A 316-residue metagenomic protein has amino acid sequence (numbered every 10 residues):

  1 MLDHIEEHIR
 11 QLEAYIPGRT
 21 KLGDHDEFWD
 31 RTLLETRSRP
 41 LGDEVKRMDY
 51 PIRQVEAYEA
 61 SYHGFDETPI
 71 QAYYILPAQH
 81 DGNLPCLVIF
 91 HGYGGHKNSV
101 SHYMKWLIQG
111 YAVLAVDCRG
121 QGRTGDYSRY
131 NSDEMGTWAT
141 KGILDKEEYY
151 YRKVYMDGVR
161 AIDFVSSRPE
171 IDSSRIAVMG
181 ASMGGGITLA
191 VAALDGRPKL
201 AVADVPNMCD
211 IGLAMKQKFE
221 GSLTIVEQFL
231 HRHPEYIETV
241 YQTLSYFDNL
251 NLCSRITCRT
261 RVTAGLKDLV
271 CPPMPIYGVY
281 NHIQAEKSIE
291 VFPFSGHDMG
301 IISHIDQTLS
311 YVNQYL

Functional and structural regions predicted by a protein language model:
M1-E56: N-terminal targeting or regulatory segments adjacent to alpha/beta-hydrolase or S9 domains
A72, L76, G82-G92: Short beta-strand element of the alpha/beta-hydrolase
N98, Y103-M156: Cap/lid segment of the alpha/beta-hydrolase catalytic domain
L189-E235, V291: Hydrolase active-site cap/lid region
I256, V262-A264: Short beta-strand/loop motif that positions the catalytic acidic residue of the alpha/beta-hydrolase fold
L266-C271, D298: Acidic catalytic loop of the alpha/beta-hydrolase fold
E286, V291-G300, I305: Histidine-bearing beta->alpha loop at or near hydrolase active sites
I302-L316: Catalytic active-site module of serine/aspartate enzymes centered on a nucleophile-bearing elbow/loop
